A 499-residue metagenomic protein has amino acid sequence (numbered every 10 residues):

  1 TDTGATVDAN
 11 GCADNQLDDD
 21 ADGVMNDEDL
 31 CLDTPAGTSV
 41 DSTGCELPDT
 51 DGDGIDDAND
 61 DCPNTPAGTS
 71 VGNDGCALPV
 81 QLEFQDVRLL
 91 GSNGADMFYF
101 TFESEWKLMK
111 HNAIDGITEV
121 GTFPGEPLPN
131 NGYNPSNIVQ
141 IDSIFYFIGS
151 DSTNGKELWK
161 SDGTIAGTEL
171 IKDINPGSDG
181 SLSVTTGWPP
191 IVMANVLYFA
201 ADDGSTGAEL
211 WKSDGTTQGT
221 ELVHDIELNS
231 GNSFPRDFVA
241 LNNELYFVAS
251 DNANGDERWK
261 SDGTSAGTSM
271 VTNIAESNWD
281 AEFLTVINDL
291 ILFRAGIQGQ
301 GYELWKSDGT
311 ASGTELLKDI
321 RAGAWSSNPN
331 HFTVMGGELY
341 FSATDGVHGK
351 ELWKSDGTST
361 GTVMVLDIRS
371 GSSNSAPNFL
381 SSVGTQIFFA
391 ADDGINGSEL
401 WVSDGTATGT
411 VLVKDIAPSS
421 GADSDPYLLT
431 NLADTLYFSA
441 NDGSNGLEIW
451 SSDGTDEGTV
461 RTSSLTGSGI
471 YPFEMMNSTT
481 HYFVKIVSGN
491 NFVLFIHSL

Functional and structural regions predicted by a protein language model:
T1-V80: Extracellular calcium-associated, cysteine-rich motifs in secreted modular proteins
L78-L499: Feature 14080 marks short, conserved micro-sites in well-ordered regions that are central to protein function
